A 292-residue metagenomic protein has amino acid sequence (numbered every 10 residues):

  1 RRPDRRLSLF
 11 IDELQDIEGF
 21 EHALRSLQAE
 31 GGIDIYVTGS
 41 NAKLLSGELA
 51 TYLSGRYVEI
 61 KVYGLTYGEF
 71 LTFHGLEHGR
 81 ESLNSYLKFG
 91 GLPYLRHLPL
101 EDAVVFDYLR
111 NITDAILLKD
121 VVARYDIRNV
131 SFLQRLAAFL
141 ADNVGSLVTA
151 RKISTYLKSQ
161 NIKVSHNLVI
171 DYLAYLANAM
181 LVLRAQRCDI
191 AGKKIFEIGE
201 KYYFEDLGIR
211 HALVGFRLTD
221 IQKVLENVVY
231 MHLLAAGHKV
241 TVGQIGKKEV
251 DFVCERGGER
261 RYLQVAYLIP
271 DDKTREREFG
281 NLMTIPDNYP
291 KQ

Functional and structural regions predicted by a protein language model:
P3-F20: Conserved P-loop NTPase "ATPase switch" module shared by AAA+ and STAND
F10, D34-S40, K61: Structural recognition of the conserved hydrophobic beta-strand(s) that form the central parallel beta-sheet of P-loop
E21-V37, A50-T51: Conserved catalytic/switch belt of AAA+ P-loop NTPases
S40-A42, G47-L147: Interdomain motor-coupling "hinge/lid" segment immediately C-terminal to the ATP-binding subdomain of NTP-driven enzymes
L100-R260: Accessory nucleic acid-recognition modules appended to NTPase machines
G243-Q244, Y267-Q292: Catalytic cores of nucleic-acid endonucleases
L263: Conserved beta3 VAIK motif of the Hanks protein kinase fold
